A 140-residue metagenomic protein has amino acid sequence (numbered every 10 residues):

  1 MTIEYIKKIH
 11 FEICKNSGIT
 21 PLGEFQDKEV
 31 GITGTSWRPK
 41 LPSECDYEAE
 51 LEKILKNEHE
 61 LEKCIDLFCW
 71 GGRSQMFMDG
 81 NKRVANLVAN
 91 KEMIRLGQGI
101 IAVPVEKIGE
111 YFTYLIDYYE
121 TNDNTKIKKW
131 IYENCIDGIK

Functional and structural regions predicted by a protein language model:
M1-K140: FIC/Doc superfamily catalytic core
